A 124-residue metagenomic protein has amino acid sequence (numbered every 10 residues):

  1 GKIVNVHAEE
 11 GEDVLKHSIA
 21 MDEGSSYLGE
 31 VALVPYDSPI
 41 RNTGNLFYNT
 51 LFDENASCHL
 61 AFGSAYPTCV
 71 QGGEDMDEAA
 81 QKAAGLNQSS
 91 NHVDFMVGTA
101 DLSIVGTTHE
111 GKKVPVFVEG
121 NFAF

Functional and structural regions predicted by a protein language model:
K2-F124: Metal/cofactor-centered catalytic core regions of large enzymes
